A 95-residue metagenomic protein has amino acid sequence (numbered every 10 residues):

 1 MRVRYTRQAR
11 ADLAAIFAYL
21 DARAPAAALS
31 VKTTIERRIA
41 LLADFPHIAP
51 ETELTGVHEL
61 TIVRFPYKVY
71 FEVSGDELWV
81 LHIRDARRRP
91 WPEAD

Functional and structural regions predicted by a protein language model:
R2-E59, E77, E93-D95: Basic, Lys/Arg-enriched alpha-helical interface segments
L29, Y67-K68, E72-D95: Enriched for short, Lys/Arg-rich terminal
T61-R64: A short catalytic or substrate-binding loop motif that flags glycine-/basic-rich loops and adjacent residues that bind
